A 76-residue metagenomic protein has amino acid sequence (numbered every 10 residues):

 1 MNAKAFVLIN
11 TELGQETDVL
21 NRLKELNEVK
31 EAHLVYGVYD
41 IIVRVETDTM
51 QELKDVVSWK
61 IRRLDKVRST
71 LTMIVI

Functional and structural regions predicted by a protein language model:
M1-I76: A compositional/biophysical signature of low hydrophobicity enriched in polar/charged and small residues
